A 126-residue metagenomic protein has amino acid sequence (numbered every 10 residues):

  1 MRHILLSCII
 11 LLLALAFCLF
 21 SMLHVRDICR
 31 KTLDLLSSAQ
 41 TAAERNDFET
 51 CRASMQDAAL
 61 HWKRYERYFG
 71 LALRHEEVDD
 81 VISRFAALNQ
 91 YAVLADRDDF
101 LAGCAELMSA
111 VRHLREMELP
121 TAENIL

Functional and structural regions predicted by a protein language model:
M1-T41, R52-L126: C-terminal-biased regions
E49: Short, glycine- and charge-enriched coil/turn segments that flank and shape catalytic ligand pockets
